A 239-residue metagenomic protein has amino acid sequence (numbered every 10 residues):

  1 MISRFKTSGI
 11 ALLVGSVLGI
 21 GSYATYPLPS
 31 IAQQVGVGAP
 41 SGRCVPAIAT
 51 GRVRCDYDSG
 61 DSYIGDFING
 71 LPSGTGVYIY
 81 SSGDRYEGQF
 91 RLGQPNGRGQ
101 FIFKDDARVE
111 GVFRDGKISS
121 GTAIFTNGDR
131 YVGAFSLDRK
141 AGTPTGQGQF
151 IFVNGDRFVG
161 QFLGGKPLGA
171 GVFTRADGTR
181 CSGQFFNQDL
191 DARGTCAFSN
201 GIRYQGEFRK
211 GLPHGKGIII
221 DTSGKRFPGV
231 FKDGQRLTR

Functional and structural regions predicted by a protein language model:
I2-R4, G9, S22-R239: Glycine/tyrosine- and acidic-biased, solvent-exposed loop/turn segments at the edges of beta-strands
I10-V14, L18: Hydrophobic helical h-region of N-terminal Sec-dependent signal peptides in bacterial secretory/periplasmic proteins
